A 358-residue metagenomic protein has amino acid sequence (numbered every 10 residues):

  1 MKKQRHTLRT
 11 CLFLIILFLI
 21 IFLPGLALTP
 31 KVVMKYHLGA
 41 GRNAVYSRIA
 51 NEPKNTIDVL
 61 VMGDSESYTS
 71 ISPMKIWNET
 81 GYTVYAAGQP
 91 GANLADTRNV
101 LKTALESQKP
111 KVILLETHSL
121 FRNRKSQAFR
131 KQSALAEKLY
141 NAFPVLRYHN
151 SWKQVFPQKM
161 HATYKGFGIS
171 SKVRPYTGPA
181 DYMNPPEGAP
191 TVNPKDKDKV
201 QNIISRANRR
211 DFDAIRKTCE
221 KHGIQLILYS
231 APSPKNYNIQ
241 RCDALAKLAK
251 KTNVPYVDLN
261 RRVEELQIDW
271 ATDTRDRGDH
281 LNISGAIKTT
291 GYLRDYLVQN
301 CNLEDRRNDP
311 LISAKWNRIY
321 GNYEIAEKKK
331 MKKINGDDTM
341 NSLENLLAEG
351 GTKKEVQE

Functional and structural regions predicted by a protein language model:
M1-R9: N-terminal Lys/Arg-rich, disordered targeting/topogenic segments
R9-T29: Hydrophobic membrane-insertion alpha-helices, especially the h-region of bacterial N-terminal signal peptides
P30-N51: Alpha-helical transmembrane signal-anchor/signal-peptide segments
M62, E66-L146: Membrane-embedded segments
I71, K75, D96-N99, V112 (+11 more regions): Extracytoplasmic/secreted proteins, especially bacterial periplasmic and envelope-associated proteins
V112-R122, Y176-L266: Conserved, well-ordered alpha-helix/loop/beta-strand core segments that scaffold catalytic motifs
R130-Q225, R306-E358: Secreted/periplasmic serine-hydrolase-like ester/acetyl group-modifying domain
D243-S313, K328-L346: C-terminal regions of proteins
